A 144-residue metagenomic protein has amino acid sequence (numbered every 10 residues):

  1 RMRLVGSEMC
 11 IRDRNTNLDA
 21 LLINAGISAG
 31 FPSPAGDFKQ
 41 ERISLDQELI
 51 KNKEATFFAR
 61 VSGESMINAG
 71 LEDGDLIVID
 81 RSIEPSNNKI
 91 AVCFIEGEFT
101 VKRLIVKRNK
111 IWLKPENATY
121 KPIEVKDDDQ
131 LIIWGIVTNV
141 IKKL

Functional and structural regions predicted by a protein language model:
R1-I11: Single conserved hydrophobic/aromatic residue that forms the stacking wall/gate of nucleotide- or nucleobase-binding
R12-L45, L49-L144: Acidic/glycine-rich C-terminal interaction modules and beta/coil loop segments that lie outside canonical DNA-binding
